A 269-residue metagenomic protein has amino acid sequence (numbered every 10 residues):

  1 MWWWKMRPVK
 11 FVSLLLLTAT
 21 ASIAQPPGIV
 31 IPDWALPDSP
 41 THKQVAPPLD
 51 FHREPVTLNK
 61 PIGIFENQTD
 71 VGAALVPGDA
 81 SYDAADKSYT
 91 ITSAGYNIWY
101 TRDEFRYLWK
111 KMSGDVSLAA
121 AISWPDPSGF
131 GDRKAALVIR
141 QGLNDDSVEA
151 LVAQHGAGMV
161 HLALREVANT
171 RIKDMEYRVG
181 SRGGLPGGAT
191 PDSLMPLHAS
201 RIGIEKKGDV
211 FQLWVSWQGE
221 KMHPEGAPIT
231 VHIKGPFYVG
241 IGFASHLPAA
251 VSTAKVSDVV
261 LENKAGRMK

Functional and structural regions predicted by a protein language model:
W2-V12: Bacterial N-terminal signal peptides that target proteins for export
K10-A21: Bacterial N-terminal signal peptides
P26-K269: Extracellular glycan-recognition regions
